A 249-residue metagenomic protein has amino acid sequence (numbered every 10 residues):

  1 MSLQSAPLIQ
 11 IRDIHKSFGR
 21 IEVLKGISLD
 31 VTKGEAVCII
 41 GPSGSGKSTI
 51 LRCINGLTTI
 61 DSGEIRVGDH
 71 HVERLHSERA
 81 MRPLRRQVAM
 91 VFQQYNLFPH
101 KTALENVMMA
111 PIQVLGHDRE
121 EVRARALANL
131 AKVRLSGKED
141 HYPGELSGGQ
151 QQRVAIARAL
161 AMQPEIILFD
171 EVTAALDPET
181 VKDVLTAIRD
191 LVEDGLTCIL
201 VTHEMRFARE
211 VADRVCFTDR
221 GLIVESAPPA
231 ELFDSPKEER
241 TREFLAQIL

Functional and structural regions predicted by a protein language model:
S2-L3, T241: Pre-NBD coupling/linker segments of ABC/ABC-like ATPases
Q4-P229: ABC family nucleotide-binding domain
D219-R220, S226, A230-L249: C-terminal boundary and immediately downstream tail of ABC-type ATPase nucleotide-binding domains
